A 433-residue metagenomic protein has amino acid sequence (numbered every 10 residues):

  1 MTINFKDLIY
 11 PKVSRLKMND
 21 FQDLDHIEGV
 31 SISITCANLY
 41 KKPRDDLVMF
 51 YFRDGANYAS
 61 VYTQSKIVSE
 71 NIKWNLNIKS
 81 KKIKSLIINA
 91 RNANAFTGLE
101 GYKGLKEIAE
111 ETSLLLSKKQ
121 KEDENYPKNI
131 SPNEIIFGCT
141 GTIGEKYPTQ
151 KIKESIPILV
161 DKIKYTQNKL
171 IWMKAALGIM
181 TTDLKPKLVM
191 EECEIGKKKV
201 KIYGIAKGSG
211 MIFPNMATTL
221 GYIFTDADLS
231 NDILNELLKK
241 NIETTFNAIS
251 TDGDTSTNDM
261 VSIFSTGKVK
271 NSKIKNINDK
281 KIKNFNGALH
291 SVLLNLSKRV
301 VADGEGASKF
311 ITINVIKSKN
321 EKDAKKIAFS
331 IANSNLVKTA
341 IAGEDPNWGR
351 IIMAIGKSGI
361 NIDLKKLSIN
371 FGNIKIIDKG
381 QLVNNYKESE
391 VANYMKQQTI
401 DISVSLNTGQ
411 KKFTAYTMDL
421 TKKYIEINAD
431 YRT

Functional and structural regions predicted by a protein language model:
T2-E107, S113-T433: A structural signal for small-residue-enriched, beta-sheet-centric alpha/beta enzyme cores and oligomeric scaffold folds
